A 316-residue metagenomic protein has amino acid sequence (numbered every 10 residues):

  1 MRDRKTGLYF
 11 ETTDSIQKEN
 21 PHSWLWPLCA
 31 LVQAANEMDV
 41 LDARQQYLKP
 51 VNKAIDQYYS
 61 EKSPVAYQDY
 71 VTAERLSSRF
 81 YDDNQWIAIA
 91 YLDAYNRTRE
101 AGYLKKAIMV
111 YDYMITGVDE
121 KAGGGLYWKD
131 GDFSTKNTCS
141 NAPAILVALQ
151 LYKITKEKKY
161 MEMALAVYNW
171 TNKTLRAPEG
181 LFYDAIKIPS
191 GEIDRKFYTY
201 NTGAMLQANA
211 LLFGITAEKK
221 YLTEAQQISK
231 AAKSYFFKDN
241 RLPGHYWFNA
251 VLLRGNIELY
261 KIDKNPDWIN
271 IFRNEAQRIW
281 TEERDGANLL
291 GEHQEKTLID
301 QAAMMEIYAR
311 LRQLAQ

Functional and structural regions predicted by a protein language model:
M1-A34, M38-D82, K136, F197 (+1 more regions): CBM-like carbohydrate-recognition segments
A35-M38, A90-A94, A148-L151, N209-L212 (+2 more regions): The core hydrophobic/aromatic register in alpha-helical repeat solenoids, strongest for pentatricopeptide repeats
D39, Y95-R99, Y152-K156, F213 (+3 more regions): Short coil/turn linking the two alpha-helices of tandem helical-hairpin repeats
V40, D56, S60, N96 (+6 more regions): Amphipathic alpha-helical segments of tetratricopeptide repeats
L48-L151, K158-E162: Extended ligand-binding groove/face enriched in aromatic
C139-A144, A148-L151, Y160-M205, N209: Active-site cradle of extracellular carbohydrate-active enzymes
